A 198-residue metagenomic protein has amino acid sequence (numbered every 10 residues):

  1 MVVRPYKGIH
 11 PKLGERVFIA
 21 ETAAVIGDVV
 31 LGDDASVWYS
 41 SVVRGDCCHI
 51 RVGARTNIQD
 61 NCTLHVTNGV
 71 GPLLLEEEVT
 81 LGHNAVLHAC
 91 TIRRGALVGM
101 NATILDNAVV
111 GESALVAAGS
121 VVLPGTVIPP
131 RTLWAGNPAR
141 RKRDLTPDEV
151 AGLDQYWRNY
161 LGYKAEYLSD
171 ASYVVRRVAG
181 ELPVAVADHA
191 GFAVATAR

Functional and structural regions predicted by a protein language model:
M1-L13, D46, V52-A54, D60-T63 (+2 more regions): Glycine-rich hexapeptide-repeat left-handed beta-helix
M1-V37: N-terminal segments that cap or nucleate solenoid repeat domains
